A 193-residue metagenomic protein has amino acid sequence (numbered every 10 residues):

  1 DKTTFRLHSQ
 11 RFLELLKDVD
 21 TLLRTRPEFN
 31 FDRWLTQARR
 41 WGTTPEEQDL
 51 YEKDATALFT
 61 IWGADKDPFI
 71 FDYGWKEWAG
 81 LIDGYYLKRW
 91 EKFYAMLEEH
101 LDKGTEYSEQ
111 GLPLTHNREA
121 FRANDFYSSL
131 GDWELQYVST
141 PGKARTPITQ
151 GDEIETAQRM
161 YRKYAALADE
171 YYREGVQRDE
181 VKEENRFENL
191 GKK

Functional and structural regions predicted by a protein language model:
D1-K193: Catalytic domains of carbohydrate-active enzymes that cleave complex glycans
